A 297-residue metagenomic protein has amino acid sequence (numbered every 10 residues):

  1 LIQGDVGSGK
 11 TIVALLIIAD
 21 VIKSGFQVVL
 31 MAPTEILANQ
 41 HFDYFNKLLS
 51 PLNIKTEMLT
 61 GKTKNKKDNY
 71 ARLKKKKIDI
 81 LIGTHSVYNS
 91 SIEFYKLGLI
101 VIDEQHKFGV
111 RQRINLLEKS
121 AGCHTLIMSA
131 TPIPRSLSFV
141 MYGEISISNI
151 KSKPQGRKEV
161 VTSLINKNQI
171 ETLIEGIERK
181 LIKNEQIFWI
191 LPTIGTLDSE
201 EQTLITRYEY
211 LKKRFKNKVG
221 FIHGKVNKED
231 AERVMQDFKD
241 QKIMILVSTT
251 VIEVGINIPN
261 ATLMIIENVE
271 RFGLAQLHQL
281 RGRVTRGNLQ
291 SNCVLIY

Functional and structural regions predicted by a protein language model:
L1-Y297: Inter-lobe coupling/hinge segments of SF2-like helicase ATPases
